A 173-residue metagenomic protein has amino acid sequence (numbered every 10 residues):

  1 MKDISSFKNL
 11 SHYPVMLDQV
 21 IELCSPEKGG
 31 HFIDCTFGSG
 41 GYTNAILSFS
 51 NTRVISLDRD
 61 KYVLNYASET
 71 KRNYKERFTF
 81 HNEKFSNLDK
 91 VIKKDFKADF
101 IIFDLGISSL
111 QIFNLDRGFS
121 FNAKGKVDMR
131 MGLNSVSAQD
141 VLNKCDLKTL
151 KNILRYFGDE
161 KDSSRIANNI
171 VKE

Functional and structural regions predicted by a protein language model:
M1-E173: S-adenosyl-L-methionine-dependent methyltransferase catalytic core, i.e., the SAM/SAH-binding region
